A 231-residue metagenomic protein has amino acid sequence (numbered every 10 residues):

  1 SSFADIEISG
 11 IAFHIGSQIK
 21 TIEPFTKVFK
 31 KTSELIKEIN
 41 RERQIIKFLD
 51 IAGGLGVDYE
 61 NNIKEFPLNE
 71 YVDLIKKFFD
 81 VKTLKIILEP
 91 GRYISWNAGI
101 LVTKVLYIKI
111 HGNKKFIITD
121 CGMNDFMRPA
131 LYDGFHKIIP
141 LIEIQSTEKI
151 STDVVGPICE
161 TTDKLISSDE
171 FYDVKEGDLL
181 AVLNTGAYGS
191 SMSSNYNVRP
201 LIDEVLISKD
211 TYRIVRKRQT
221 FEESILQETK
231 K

Functional and structural regions predicted by a protein language model:
S1-I108, R199: Active-site loop/helix belt of alpha/beta enzymes
L74, T83-K231: Charged (often Lys/Glu-rich) extended helix/loop segments that serve as interaction or gating elements
